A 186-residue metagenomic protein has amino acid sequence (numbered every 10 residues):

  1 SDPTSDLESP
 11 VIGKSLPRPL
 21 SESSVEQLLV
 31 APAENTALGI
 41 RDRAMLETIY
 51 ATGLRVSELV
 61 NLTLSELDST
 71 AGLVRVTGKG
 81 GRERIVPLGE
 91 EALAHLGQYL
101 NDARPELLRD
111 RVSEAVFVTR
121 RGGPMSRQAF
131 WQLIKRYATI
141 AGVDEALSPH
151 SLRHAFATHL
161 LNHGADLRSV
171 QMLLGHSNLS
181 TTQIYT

Functional and structural regions predicted by a protein language model:
S1-T186: Conserved catalytic core of the tyrosine transesterase superfamily
